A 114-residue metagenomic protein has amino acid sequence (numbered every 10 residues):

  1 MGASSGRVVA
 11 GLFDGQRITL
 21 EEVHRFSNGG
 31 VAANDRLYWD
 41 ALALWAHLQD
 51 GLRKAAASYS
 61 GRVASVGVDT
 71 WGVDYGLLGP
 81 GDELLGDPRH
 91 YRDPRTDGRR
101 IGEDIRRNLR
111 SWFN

Functional and structural regions predicted by a protein language model:
M1-L42, E83-P94: Short glycine-rich, Thr/Ser-proximal phosphate-binding strand/loop in the N-terminal lobe of ATP-dependent enzymes
Q16, A33-A64: Conserved active-site "lid/cap" helical segment
R53-N114: Glycine-rich phosphate-binding/catalytic subdomain of phosphoryl-transfer and nucleotide/sugar-phosphate-processing
